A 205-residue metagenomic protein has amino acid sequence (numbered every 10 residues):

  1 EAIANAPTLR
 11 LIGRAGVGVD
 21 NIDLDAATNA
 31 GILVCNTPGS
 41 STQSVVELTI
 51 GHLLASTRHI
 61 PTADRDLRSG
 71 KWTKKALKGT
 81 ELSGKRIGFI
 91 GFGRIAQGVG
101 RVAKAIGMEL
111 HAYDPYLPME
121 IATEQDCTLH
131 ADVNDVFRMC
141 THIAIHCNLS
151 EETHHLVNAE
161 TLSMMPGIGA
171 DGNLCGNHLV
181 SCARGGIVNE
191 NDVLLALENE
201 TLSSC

Functional and structural regions predicted by a protein language model:
E1-C35, R138, N158: An N-terminal-biased, well-structured beta-alpha scaffold segment characteristic of Rossmann-like dinucleotide-binding
A6-L11, N29-L33, G107-M108, G167-N177 (+1 more regions): A short helix->loop->beta-strand "cap" motif at the edges of active sites that frequently abuts
L9, S83-R86, A159, C175-G176: Phosphate-coordination loops involved in phosphoryl transfer and adenosine-cofactor binding
A30, P38-R86, R101, A105: Phosphate-binding beta-alpha-beta segment of Rossmann-like dinucleotide-binding domains, i.e., the NAD(P)
F92-G93: Glycine-rich Rossmann-fold phosphate-binding loop(s) that bind the pyrophosphate of adenine dinucleotide cofactors
A96-Q97: N-terminal Rossmann-fold NAD(P) dinucleotide-binding loop
L110-A112: Short beta-strand "acidic-cap" motif of Rossmann-like dinucleotide-binding folds
L117-C205: Rossmann-like adenosine-cofactor binding region
